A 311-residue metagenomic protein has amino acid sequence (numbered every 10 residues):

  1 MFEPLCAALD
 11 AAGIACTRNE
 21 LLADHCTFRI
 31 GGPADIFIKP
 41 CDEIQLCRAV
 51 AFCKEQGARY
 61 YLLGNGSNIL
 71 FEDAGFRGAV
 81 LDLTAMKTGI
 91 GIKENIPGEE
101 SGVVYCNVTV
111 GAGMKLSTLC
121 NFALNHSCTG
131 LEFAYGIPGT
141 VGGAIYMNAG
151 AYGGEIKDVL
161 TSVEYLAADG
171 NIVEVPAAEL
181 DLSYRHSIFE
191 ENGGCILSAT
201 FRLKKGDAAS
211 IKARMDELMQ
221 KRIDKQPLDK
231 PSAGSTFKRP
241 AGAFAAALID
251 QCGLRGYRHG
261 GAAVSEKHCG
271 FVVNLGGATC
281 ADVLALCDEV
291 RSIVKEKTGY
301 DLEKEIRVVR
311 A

Functional and structural regions predicted by a protein language model:
F2-V141: Anion-binding (especially nucleotide phosphate/pyrophosphate-binding) glycine-rich loop and adjoining beta-alpha core
T17-R18, I69, L166-D288, S292-A311: Phosphate/pyrophosphate- and phosphate-bearing ligand-binding catalytic cores of soluble enzymes
G31-G32, I38-E43, L70-G89, Y146-P176 (+1 more regions): Structural signature of FAD isoalloxazine-binding scaffolds in flavoprotein oxidoreductases
G32-P33, N65-S67, F76-A79, M114 (+8 more regions): Gly/Ser/Thr-rich helix-start
N68-I69, C120-A123, L131-Y135, N148-E155 (+3 more regions): A generic local secondary-structure boundary/capping motif
V80, E132, E164, I306-R307: Residues embedded in well-ordered beta-strands within globular domains across many folds
L116, C120, A134, P138 (+4 more regions): Hydrophobic, well-ordered secondary-structure segments
A123, V141, I145-A149, E164-A167 (+2 more regions): Short, well-ordered alpha-helical segments in soluble proteins
